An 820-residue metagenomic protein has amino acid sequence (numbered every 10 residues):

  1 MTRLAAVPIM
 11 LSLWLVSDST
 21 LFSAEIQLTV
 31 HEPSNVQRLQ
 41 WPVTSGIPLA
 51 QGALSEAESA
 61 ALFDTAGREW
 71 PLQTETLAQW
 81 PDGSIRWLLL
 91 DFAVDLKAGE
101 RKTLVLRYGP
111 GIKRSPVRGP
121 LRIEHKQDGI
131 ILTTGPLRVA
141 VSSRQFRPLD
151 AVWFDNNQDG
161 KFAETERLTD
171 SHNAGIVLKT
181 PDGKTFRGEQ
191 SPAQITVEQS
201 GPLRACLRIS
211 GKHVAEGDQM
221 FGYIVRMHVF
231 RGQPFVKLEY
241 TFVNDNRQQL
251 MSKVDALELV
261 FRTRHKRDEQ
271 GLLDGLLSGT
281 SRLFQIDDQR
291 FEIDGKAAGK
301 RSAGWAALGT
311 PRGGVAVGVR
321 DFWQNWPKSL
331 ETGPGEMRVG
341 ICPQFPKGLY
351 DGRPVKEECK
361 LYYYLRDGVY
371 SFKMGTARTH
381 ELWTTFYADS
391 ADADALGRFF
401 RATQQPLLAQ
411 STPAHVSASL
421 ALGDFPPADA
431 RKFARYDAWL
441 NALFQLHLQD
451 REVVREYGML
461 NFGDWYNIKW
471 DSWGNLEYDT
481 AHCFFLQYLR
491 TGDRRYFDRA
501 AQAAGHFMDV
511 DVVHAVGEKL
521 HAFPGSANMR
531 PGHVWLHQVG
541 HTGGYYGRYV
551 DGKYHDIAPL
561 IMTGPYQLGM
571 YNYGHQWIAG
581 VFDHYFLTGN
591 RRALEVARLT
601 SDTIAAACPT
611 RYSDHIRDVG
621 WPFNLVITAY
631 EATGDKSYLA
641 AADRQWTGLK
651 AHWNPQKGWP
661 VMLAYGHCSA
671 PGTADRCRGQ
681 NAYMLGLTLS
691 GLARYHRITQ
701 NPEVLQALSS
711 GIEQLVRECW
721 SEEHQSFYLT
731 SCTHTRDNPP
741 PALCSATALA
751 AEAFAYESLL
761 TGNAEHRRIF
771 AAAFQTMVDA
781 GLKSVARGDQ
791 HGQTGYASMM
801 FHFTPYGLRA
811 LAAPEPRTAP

Functional and structural regions predicted by a protein language model:
A5-T20: Bacterial N-terminal signal peptides
H31-E56, S252-R264: Surface-exposed beta-strand/loop patches in extracellular or lumenal glycoproteins
S115-L149, E166, N173-I176, R226 (+3 more regions): An acidic-aromatic substrate-binding cleft motif
D128-S411, E452, S472-N475, V510 (+1 more regions): Beta-strand/loop-rich accessory regions of lumenal/periplasmic or secreted enzymes, predominantly carbohydrate-active
S390-A391, Y488-A501, Y585-R598, Y630-D643 (+3 more regions): Structural helix-adjacent loops and short alpha-helical linkers that scaffold large soluble proteins
L407, S411, A438-R455, A500-A515 (+5 more regions): Long, well-ordered core segments of solenoidal/helical folds
D471-L489, M570-F586, H615-E631, C677-H696 (+2 more regions): Well-ordered alpha-helical segments within folded domains of soluble proteins
W646-L685, Y695-A748, E757-L808, T818: Non-catalytic carbohydrate-binding regions of carbohydrate-active enzymes
